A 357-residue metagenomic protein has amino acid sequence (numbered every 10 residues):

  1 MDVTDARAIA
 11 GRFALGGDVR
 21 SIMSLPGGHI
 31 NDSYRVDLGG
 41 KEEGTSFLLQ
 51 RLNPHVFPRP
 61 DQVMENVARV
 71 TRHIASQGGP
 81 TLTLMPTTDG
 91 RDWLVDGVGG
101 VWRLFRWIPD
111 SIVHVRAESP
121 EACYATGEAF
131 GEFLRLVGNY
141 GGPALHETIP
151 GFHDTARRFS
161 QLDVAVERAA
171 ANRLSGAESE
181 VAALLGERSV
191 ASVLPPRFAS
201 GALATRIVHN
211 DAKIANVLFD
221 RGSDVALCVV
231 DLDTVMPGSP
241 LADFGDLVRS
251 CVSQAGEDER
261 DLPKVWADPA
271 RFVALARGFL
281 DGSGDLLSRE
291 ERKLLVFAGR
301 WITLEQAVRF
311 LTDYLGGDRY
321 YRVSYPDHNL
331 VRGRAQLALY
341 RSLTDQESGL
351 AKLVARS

Functional and structural regions predicted by a protein language model:
M1-R20: Juxta-kinase regulatory segment immediately upstream of eukaryotic protein kinase catalytic domains
I22-L25, H29-G39, G44-S160, P240 (+4 more regions): Conserved ATP-binding subdomain of kinase catalytic cores across diverse folds
M23-G27, Q50-D61, S111-Y124, N139-H209 (+6 more regions): ATP-dependent phospho-/nucleotidyl transfer catalytic cores
F47, P80, R103, R206 (+2 more regions): Protein kinase-like catalytic core scaffold
A215-G256: Catalytic activation segment of kinase domains across protein kinase-like and atypical kinase folds
L241-D285, W301-Y320: Active-site activation/catalytic loop segments of kinase-like enzymes and analogous catalytic loops in related
L287-G299: All-alpha amphipathic helical-bundle segments outside canonical DNA-binding/catalytic cores that form hydrophobic
L343-E347: Long, compositionally biased intrinsically disordered regions
